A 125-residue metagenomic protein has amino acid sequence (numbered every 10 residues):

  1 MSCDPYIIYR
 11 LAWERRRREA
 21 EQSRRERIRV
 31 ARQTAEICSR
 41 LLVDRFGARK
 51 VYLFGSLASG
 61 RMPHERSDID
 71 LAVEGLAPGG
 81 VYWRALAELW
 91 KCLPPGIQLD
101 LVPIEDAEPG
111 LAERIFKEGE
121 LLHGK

Functional and structural regions predicted by a protein language model:
M1-K50, S59-E65, E74-K125: Catalytic core of pol beta-like nucleotidyltransferases
S56: Peri-catalytic substrate-binding/gating loops that frame the active-site cleft of hydrolases
D70-A72: Short, well-ordered beta-strand segments
